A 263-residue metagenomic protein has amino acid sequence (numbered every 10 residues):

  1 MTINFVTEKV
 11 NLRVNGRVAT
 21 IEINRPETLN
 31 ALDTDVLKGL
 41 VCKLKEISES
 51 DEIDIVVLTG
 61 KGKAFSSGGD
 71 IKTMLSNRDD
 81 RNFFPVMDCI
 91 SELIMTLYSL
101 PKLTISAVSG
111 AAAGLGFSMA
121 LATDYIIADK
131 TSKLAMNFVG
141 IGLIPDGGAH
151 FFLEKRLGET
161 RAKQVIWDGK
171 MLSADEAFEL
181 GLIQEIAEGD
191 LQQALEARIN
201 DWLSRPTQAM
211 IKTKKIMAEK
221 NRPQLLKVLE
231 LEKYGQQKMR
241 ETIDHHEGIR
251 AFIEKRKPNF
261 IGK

Functional and structural regions predicted by a protein language model:
M1-K61, M95: Conserved CoA-thioester-binding segment of acyl-CoA-metabolizing enzymes
T2-F5, R250-K263: Terminal low-complexity tails and localization/encapsulation signals of metabolic enzymes
E49, T59-T96, A112: Glycine- (often His-adjacent) and acidic-residue-rich active-site loop that binds/positions the CoA thioester
L93-Y98, A107, A113-I166, L180 (+1 more regions): CoA-thioester-processing core
I127-S132, I183-E230, Q237-I243, N259-K263: C-terminal long alpha-helix characteristic of the crotonase
G169-E176: Acidic, divalent-metal-coordinating active-site segment for phosphoryl/phosphodiester hydrolysis, typified by short
